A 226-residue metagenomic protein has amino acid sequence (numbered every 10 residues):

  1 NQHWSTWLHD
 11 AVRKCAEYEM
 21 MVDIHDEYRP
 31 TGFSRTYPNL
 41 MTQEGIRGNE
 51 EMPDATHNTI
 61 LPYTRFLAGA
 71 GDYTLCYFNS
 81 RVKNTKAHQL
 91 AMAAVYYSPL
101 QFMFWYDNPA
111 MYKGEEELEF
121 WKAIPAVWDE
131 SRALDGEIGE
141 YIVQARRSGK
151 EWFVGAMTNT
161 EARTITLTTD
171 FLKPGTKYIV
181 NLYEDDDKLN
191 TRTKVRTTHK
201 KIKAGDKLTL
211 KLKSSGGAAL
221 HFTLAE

Functional and structural regions predicted by a protein language model:
N1-T85: Aromatic- and carboxylate-enriched substrate-binding clefts and catalytic-loop regions of carbohydrate-active enzymes
V22, V95, V154, S215: Conserved, mostly hydrophobic/aromatic
D23-H25, G155-N159, Y183, T223: Generic beta-strand/beta-sheet core signal
Y73-Y112: Charge-patterned, long linear interaction tracts outside catalytic cores
N108-F153, K188-T193: Glycan-recognition and catalytic regions of carbohydrate-active enzymes
E137-P174, Y178, A218-A219: Carbohydrate-binding surface patches
L182-G205: Solvent-exposed beta-strand/loop surfaces of large extracellular or lumenal domains
H199-E226: C-terminal beta-strand-rich structural cap/linker in extracellular carbohydrate-active enzymes
